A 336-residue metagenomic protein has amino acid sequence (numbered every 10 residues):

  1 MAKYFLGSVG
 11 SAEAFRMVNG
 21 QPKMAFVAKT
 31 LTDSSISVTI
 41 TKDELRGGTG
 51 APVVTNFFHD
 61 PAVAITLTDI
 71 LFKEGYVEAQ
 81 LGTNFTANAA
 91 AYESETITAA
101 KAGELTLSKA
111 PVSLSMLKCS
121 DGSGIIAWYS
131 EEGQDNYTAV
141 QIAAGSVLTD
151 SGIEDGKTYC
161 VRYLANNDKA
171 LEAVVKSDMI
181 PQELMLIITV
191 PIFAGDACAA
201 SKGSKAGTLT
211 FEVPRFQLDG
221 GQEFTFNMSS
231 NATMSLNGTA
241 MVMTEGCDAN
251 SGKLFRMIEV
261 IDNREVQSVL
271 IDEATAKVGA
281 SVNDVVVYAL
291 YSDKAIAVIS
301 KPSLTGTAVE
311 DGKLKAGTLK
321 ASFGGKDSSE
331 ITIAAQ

Functional and structural regions predicted by a protein language model:
M1-A274, V286-Y288, K294, Q336: Signature of extracytoplasmic/envelope-associated structural regions
G279-V286, G312-T318: Short, solvent-exposed loop/turn segments enriched in Ser/Thr/Gly
N283-V285, I299, E310, I331: Cystatin/cathelin-like cysteine-protease inhibitor module
D284-A289, F323: A short beta-strand signature
I296-G324: Serine/threonine-rich, repeat-prone extracellular segments and beta-strand-based repeat modules of secreted/surface
D327-Q336: Edge beta-strands of extracellular beta-sandwich domains
